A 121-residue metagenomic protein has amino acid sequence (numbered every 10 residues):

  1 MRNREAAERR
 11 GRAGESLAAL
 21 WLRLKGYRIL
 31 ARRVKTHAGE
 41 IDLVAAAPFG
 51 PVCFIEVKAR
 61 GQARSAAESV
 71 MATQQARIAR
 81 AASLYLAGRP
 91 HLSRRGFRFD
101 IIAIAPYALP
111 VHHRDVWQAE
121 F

Functional and structural regions predicted by a protein language model:
M1-R32: Acidic-basic catalytic patches of nuclease active cores, encompassing PD-(D/E)XK and other metal-cofactor nuclease
L22, I41-A45, F49-A66, I78: Conserved catalytic cores of phosphodiester-cleaving nucleases, focusing on short active-site segments
L24, A47-F49, L92-S93, F121: Positively charged, solvent-exposed patches that mediate nucleic-acid binding
R32-K35, D100-I102: Short, solvent-exposed loop/turn elements at beta->coil junctions and helix N-caps that rim active or binding pockets
H37-E40, Y107: Short acidic/glycine-enriched loop/turn segments that link adjacent beta-strands
G39, P51-C53, D100, V111: Protein kinase-like catalytic core scaffold
A63-S93: Mid-chain, well-packed structural core segment of small domains
R89-F121: Domain-level recognition of nuclease-like catalytic cores that cleave nucleotide substrates
